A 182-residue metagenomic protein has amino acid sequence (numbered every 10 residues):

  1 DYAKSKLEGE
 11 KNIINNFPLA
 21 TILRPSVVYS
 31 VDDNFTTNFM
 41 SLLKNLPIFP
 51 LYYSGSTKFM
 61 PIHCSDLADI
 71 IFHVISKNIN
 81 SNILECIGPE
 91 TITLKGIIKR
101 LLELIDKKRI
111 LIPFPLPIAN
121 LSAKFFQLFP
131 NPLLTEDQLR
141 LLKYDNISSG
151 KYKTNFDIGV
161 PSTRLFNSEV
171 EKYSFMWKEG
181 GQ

Functional and structural regions predicted by a protein language model:
K4, N34-T36, S54-S76, N82: Substrate-positioning beta->alpha
L7-E10, T36-T37, K95: Short, surface-exposed alpha-helical segments at coil->helix boundaries
E10-D32: Conserved beta-loop-beta element that borders a ligand/cofactor-binding pocket
S26-D33, Y53-C64, I87-E90, V160: Glycine-rich "substrate-gating" loop/helix at the edge of Rossmann-like oxidoreductase active sites
M40-Y53: A short C-terminal helix-loop "cap" of Rossmann-like NAD(P)-dependent dehydrogenase/epimerase domains
V74-T135, G150-Q182: Mid/C-terminal beta-alpha module of Rossmann-like enzyme folds, strongest in SDR-family dehydrogenases/epimerases
L142-S148: N-terminal, intrinsically disordered low-complexity tails/presequences enriched in Lys/Ser/Pro and small residues
